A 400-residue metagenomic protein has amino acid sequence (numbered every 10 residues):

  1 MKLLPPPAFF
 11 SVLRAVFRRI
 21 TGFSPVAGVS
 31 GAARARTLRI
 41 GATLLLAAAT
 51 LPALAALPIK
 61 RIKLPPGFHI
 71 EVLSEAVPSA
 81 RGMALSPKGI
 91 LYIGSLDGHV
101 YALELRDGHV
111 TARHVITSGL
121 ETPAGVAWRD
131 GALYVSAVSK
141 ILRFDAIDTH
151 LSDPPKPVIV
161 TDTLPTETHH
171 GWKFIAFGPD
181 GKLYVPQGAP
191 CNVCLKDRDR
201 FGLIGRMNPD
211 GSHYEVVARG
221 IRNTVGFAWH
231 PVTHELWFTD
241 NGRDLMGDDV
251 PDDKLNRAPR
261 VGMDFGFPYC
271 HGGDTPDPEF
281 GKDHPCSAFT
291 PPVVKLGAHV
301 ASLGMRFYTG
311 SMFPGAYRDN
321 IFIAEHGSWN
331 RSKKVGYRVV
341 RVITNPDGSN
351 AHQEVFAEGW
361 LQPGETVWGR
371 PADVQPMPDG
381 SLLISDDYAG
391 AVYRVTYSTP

Functional and structural regions predicted by a protein language model:
A56-L64, W172, A189-N192, R206-S212 (+5 more regions): Beta-propeller domain segments
E71-S95, A301-R306, I323: Beta-strand-rich domains and repeat architectures in extracellular enzymes and scaffolds, especially beta-propellers
L73-V77, V115-G119, V160-E167, V216-G220 (+3 more regions): Surface loop/turn motifs at the tips and blade-to-blade linkers of beta-strand repeat domains
S79, G119-T122, R129, G171 (+5 more regions): Beta-rich catalytic cores
I90-I93, A132-V135, K182-P186, E235-T239 (+2 more regions): Conserved beta-propeller blade signature
H99-Y101, K140-L142, L203-G205, K254 (+2 more regions): A short loop-to-beta-strand structural motif that recurs across blades of beta-propeller domains
K140-G178: Asp-box/WD-like beta-propeller blade repeats and closely related beta-sheet repeat scaffolds
